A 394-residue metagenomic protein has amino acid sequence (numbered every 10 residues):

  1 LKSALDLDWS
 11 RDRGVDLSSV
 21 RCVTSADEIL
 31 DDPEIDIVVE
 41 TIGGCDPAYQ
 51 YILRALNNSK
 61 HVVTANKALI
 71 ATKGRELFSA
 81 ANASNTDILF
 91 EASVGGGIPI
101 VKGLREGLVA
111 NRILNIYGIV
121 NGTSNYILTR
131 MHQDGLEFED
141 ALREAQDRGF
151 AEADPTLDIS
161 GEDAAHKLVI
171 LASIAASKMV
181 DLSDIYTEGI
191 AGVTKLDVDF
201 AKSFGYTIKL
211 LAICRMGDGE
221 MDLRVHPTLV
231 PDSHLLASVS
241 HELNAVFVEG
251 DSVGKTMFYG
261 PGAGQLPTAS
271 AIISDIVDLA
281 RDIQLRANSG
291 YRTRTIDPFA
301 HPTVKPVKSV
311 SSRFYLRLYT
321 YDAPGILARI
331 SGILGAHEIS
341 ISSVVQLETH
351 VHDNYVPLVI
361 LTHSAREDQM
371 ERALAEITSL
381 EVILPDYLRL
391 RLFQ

Functional and structural regions predicted by a protein language model:
L1-N58: N-terminal glycine-/serine-/threonine-rich beta1-alpha1-beta2 phosphate-ribose binding loop of Rossmann-like
L7-W9, D27, G43, K67-L69 (+4 more regions): Short, ordered loop/turn segments at secondary-structure junctions
I42-N58, A65-E106: Rossmann-fold NAD(P)-binding glycine/threonine-rich loop
H61-V63, I341: A short hydrophobic/small-residue beta-strand
N82-D163, I170: Rossmann-like NAD(P)H-binding beta-loop-alpha module
D140-S238, L243-A245, G264: Substrate-binding/catalytic subdomain of NAD(P)-dependent oxidoreductase enzymes
H226-D251, Q265-L266, G335-D353: Low-complexity, glycine/alanine/valine/leucine- and proline-rich hydrophobic stretches
A271, I276-Q394: A conserved regulatory-domain signal marking ACT and ACT-like small-molecule sensing domains and adjacent regulatory
